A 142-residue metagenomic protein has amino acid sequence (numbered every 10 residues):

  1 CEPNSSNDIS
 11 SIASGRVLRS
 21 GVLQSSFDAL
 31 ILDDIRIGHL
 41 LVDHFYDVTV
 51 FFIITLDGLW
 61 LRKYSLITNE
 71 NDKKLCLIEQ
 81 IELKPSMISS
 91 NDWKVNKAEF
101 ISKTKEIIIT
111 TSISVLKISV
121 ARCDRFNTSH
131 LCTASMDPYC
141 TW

Functional and structural regions predicted by a protein language model:
C1-R36: Beta-propeller domain segments
V22, F27-H39, N69-S102, R122-C140: Conserved blade-ending motifs and adjacent loop-strand segments that build the rim/top face of beta-propeller domains
I31-L56: Beta-strand-rich domains and repeat architectures in extracellular enzymes and scaffolds, especially beta-propellers
D47, L66-N71: Secondary-structure transition/capping motifs at alpha-helix termini and the adjoining loop/turn into the next element
V48-T55, K94-T110: Short beta-strand elements that form the blades of beta-propeller/WD-repeat-like and other beta-sheet-rich scaffold
V50, W60-R62, D124, T141: Membrane-proximal ectodomain caps of single-pass cell-surface receptors
G58-I67, I113-A121: Structural motif
